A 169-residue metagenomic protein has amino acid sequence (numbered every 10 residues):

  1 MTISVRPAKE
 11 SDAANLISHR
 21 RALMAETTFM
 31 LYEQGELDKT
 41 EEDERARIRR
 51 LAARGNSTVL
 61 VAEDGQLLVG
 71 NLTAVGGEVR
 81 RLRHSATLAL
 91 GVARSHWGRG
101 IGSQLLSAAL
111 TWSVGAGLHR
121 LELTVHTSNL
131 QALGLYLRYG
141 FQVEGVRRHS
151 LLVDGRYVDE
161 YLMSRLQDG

Functional and structural regions predicted by a protein language model:
S4-S18: A short beta-loop-alpha structural element at the N-terminal edge of CoA-dependent acyl/N-acetyltransferase catalytic
P7, M24, F29, G35-S95 (+3 more regions): Acetyl-CoA-dependent GNAT
N15, T87, Q131: Amphipathic alpha-helical recognition patches that constitute DNA-binding helices
N15-S18, A46, Q104, A108 (+1 more regions): Alpha-helical elements of Rossmann-like donor-binding domains used by nucleotide-donor carbohydrate transfer enzymes
V61, T73, T87-G91, G100 (+3 more regions): Conserved beta-strand segments that form the floor/walls of ligand-binding pockets within enzyme and binding domains
L67, R81, A93-S107, G115-A116 (+2 more regions): Conserved glycine-rich acetyl-CoA-binding loop
L82, R120-H126, L137, Q142-V158: Conserved catalytic-core motifs of GNAT/GCN5-like acyltransferases
R156-G169: Terminal substrate-recognition subdomain of acyl/acetyltransferases
